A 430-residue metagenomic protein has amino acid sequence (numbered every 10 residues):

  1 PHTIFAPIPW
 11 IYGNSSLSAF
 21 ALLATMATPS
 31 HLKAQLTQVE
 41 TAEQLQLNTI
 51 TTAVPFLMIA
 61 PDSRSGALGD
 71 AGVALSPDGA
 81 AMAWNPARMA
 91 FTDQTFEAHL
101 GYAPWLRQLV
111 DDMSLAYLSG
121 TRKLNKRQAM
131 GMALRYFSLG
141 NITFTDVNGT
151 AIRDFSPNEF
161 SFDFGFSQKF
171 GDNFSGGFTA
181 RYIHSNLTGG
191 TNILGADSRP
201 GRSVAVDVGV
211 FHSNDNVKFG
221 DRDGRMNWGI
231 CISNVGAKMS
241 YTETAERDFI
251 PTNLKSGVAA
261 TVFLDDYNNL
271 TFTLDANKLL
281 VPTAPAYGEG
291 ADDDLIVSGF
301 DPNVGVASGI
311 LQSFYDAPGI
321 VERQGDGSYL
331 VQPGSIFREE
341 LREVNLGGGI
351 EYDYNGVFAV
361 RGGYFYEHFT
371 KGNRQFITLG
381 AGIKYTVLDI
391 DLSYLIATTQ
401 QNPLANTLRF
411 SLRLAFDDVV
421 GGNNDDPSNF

Functional and structural regions predicted by a protein language model:
T3-F5: Extreme N-terminal basic, low-complexity initiation segments that serve as generic localization/processing leaders
S16-A27: Bacterial N-terminal signal peptides
S30-A34: Sec/Tat signal peptide C-region and signal peptidase I cleavage site
Q35-F430: Subset of outer-membrane beta-barrel
